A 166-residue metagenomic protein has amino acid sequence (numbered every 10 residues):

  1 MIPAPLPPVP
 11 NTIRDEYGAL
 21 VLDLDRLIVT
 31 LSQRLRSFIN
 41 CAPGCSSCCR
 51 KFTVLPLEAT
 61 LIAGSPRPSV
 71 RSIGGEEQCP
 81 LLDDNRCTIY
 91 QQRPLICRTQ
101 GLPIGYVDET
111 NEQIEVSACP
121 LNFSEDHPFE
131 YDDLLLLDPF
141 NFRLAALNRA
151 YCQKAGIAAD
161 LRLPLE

Functional and structural regions predicted by a protein language model:
M1-P43, S47, T53-E166: Short loop/turn segments that flank or connect secondary-structure elements
